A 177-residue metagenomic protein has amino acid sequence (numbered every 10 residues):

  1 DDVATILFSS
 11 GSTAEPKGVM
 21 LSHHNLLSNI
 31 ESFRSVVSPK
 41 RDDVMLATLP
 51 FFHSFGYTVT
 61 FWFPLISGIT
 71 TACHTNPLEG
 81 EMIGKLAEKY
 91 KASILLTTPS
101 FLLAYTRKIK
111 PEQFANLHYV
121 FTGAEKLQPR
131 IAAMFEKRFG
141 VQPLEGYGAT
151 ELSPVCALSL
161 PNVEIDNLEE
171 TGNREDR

Functional and structural regions predicted by a protein language model:
D1, H23-H24, L49: Structural detector for helix-capping/boundary residues
D1-F8, E15, S38-V44: Conserved pre-ATP/AMP-binding loop-to-beta segment of ANL
V3, P77, P99-S100, E125 (+1 more regions): Alpha-helix N-cap/helix-start capping motif
S10-A14, G18, S22-H23, G148: Conserved phosphate-binding and hydrolysis motifs of nucleotide-dependent enzymes
G18-M20, A47, T70-P77, L144: Short beta-strand->loop structural element characteristic of the AMP-binding/adenylate-forming
L27-V44, F52-I94, K108, L160: Conserved AMP-binding/adenylation subdomain of ANL enzymes
E31, L103, A133: Active-site phosphate/pyrophosphate- and oxyanion-stabilizing loops and adjacent acidic/basic residues in soluble
A92-T97, T106-E175: Gly/Ser/Thr-rich phosphate-binding loop
